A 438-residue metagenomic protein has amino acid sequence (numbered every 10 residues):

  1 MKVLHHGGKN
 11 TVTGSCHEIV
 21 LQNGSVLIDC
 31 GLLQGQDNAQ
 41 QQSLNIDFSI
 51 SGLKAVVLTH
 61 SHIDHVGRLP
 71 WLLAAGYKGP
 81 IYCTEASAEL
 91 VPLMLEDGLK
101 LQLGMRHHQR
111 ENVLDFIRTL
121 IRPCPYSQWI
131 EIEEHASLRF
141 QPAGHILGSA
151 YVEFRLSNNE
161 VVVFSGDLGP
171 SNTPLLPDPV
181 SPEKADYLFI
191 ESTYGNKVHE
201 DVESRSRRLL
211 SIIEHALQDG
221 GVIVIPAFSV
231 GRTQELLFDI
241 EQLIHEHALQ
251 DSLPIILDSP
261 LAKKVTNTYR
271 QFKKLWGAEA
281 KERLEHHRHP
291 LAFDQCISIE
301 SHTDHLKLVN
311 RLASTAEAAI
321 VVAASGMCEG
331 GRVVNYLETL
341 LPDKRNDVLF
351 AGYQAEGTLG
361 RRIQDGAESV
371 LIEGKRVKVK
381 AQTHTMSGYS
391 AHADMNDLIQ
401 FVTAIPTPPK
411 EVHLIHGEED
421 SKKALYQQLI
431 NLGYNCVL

Functional and structural regions predicted by a protein language model:
M1-V57, H62-V66, W71-E235, E241-L249 (+1 more regions): His/Asp/Glu-rich metal-coordinating catalytic cores of metallo-dependent phosphodiesterases/hydrolases acting on
V20-Q22, F154-L156, P179-P182, R205 (+5 more regions): Short, solvent-exposed amphipathic alpha-helical segments in soluble enzyme and RNA/protein-processing domains
K54, D186, A319, N346 (+1 more regions): Conserved acidic residues
D201-S206, Q295-K307, M327-E329, Q364-S369 (+1 more regions): A general structural motif
I212-A351, E356, I430-L432: Hard-cation-handling environments
P342-K378: Redox- and metal-dependent alpha/beta enzyme cores, enriched for Fe-S-associated oxidoreductases and cofactor-handling
L371-V402: Generic long, charged, amphipathic alpha-helical segments
I399-N431, C436: C-terminal structured "cap/appendage" subdomains that terminate the fold
